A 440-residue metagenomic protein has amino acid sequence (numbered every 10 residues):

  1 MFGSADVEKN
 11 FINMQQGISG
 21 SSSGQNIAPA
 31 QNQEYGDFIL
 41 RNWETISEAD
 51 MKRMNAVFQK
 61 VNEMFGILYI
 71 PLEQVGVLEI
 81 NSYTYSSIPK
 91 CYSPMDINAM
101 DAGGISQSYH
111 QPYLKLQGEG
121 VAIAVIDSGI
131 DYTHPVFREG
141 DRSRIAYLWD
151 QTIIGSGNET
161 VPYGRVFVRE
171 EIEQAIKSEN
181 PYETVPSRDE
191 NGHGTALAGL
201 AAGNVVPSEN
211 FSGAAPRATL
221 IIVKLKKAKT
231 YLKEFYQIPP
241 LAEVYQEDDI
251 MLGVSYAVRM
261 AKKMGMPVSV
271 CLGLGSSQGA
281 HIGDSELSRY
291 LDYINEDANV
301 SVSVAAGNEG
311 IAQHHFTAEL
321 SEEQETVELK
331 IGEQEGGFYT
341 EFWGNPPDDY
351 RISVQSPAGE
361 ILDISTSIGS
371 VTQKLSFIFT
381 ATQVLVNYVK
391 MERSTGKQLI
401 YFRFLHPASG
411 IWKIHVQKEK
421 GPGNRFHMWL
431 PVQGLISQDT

Functional and structural regions predicted by a protein language model:
M1, S23-N32, E341-W343, Q355 (+1 more regions): Extracellular beta-rich repeat passengers
M1-A122, G129-R144, K397-F402, H406-K413 (+2 more regions): Autoinhibitory propeptides
F2, R138-R144, Y236-L241, D284-Y290 (+2 more regions): Short secondary-structure boundary/capping segments
Q111-Q246, P347-D348: Subtilisin-like serine protease catalytic core
G157-I172, D363-V389: Exoplasmic/lumenal beta-rich domain surfaces
K229-A318, E335-D349, P357-E360, A381-T440: Substrate-binding/access-modulating region of protease and related hydrolase catalytic domains
G310-A312, F316-V327, G332-E335, I368-L375: Solvent-exposed, conformationally flexible loop/turn segments
